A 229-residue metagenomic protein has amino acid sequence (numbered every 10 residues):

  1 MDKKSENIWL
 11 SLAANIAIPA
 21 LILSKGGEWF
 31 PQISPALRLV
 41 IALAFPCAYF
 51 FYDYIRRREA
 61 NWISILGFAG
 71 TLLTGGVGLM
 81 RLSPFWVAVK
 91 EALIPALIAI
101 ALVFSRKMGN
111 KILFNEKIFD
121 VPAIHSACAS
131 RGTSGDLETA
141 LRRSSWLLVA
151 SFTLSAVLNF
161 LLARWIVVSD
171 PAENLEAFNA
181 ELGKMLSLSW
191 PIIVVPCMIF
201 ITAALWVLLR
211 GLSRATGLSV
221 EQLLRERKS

Functional and structural regions predicted by a protein language model:
M1-N7, K228: Short, Lys/Arg-rich, polar N-terminal cytosolic tail immediately upstream of the first transmembrane signal-anchor
L21-I33: Short, hydrophobic transmembrane alpha-helix segments
F30-A44, I63-S64: Structural signature of hydrophobic alpha-helical transmembrane segments
C47-R57: C-terminal ends of transmembrane helices
I55-L102, P171-G183: Long, highly hydrophobic alpha-helical transmembrane signal-anchor segments
F85-A140: Membrane-proximal helix-loop-helix units in multi-pass membrane proteins
G135-V167, I201, L205: Alpha-helical transmembrane segments of helical membrane proteins, especially in multi-pass transport, channel
V167-L224: Alpha-helical transmembrane segments and their immediate juxtamembrane interface regions
